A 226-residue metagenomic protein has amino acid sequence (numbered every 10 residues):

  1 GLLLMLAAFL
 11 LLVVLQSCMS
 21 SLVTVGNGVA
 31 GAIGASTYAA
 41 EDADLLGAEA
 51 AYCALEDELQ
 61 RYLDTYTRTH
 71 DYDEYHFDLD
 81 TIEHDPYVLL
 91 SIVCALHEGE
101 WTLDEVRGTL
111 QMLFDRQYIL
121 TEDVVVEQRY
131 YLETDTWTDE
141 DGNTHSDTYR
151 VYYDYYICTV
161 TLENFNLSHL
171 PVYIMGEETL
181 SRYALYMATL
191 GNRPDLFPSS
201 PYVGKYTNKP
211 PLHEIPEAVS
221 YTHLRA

Functional and structural regions predicted by a protein language model:
G1-Y221: Membrane-proximal envelope biogenesis segments
T222-A226: Conserved small/polar residues in nucleotide/adenosyl-binding loops
